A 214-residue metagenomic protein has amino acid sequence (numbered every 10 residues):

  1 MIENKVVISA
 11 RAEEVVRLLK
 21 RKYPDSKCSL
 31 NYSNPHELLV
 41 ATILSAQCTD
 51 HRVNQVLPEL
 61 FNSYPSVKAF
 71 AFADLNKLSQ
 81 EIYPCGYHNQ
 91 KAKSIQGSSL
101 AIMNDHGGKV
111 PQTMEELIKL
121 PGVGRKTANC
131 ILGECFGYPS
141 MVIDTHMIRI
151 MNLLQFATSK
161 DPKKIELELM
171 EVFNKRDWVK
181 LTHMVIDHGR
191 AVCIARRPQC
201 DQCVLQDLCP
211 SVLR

Functional and structural regions predicted by a protein language model:
I2-R214: Catalytic cores of DNA base-excision repair glycosylases
